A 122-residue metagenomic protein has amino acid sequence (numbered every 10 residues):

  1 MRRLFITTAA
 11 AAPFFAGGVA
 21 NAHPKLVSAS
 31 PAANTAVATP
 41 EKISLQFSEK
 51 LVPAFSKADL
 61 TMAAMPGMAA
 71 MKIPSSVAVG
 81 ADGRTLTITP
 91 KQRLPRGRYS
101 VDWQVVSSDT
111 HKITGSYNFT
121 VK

Functional and structural regions predicted by a protein language model:
M1-T8: Bacterial N-terminal signal peptides that target proteins for export
G17-V19: N-terminal signal peptide c-region/cleavage motif recognized by signal peptidases
N21-T39: N-terminal edge beta-strand
T39-L45: Structural beta-strand segments of beta-rich domains
S44, K50-P74: Short, surface-exposed alpha-helix to beta-strand junction/turn motifs within ectodomains of secreted and cell-envelope
G80-I88: Aromatic sugar-binding surface patches on proteins that engage polysaccharides or sugar-phosphate polymers
K91-P95, S100-K112, S116: Short, exposed beta-strand-loop hairpins at the edges of beta-sheets in extracellular/periplasmic proteins
N118-K122: Short beta-strand edge segments in extracellular beta-sheet folds
